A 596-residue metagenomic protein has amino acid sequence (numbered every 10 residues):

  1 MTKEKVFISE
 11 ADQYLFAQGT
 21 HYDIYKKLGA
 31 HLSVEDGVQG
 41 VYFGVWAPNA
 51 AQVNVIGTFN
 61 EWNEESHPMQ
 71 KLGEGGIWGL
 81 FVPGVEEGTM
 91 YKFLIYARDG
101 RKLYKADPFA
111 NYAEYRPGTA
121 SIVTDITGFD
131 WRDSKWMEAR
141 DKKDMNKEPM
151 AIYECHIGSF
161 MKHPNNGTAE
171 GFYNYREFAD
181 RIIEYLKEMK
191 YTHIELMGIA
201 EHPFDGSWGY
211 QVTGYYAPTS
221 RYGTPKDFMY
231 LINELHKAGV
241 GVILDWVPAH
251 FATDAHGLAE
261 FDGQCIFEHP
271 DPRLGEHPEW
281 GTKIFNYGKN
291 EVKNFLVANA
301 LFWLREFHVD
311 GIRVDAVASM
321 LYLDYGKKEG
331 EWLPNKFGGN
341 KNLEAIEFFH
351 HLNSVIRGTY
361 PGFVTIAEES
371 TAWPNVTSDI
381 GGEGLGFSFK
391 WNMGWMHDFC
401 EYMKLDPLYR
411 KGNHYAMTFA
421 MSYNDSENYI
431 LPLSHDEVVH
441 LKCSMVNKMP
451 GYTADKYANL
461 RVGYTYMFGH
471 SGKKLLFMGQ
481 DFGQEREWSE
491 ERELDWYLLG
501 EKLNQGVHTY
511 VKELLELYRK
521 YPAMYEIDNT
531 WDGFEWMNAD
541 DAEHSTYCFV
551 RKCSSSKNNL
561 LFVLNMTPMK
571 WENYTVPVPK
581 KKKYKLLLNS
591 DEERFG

Functional and structural regions predicted by a protein language model:
M1-P149, Y175-L186, K190, A454-Y457 (+2 more regions): Carbohydrate-interacting/catalytic domains
V45, F93, C155, L186 (+14 more regions): Conserved, mostly hydrophobic/aromatic
A47-N49, G73, G84, H156-M161 (+9 more regions): Short, flexible loop/turn elements at secondary-structure junctions
Q70, F204-G209, T253-E260, T377-S378 (+2 more regions): Short glycine-biased active-site loop of nucleotidyltransferases that positions the nucleotide triphosphate and helps
E114, S134-E148, H156-K341: Substrate-binding/active-site clefts of carbohydrate-active enzymes
A217-R221, K336-L343, Y452-A454, L498-Q505: A short acidic, glycine-rich active-site loop that binds or catalyzes chemistry on phosphate/adenosine moieties
H308-D310, Y325-E490, R519-V576, K580-D591: Conserved alpha/beta catalytic core and glycan-binding cleft of carbohydrate-active enzymes
